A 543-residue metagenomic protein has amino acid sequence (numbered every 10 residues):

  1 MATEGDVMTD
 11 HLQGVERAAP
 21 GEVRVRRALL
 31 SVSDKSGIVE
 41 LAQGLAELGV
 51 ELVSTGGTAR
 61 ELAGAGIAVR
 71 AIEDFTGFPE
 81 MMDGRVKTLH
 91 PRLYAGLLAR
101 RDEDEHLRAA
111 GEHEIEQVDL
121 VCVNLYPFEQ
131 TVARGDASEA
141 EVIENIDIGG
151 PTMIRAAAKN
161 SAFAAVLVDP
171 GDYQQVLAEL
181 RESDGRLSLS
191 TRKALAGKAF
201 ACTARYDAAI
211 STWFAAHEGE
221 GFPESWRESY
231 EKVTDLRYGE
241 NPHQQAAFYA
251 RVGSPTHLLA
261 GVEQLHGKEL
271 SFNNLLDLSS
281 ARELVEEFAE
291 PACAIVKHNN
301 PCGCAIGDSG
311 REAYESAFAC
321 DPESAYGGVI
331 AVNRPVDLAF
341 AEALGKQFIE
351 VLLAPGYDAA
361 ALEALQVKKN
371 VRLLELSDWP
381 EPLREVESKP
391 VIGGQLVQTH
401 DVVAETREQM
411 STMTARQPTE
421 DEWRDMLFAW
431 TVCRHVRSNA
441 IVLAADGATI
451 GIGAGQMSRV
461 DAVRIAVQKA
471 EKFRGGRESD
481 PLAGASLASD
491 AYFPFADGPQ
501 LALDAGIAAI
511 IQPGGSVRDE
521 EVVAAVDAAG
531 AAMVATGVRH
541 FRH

Functional and structural regions predicted by a protein language model:
A2-F75: N-terminal glycine-/serine-/threonine-rich phosphate-binding loop
T9-L30, V123-Y126, Y206-A208, T212-H543: ATP-dependent carboxylate/acyl-activation modules
V39-L48, E129-I146, P151-T152, A281 (+2 more regions): Short, hydrophobic/aliphatic alpha-helical segments
A46, A63, D147, A158 (+3 more regions): Anion (oxyanion) recognition and catalysis
G57-F128: Glycine-rich nucleotide/cofactor/substrate-binding loop typically near the N-terminus or early in the first domain
R101-P151, R155-A158, T406, S411-E420: Active-site/ligand-binding-proximal alpha/beta "capping" segment
T152-M153, N160-V176: Mobile "lid/hinge" segments at catalytic clefts and subdomain interfaces of large enzymes
G171, Q175-S225: Non-catalytic interaction/clamp surfaces of large macromolecular machines
